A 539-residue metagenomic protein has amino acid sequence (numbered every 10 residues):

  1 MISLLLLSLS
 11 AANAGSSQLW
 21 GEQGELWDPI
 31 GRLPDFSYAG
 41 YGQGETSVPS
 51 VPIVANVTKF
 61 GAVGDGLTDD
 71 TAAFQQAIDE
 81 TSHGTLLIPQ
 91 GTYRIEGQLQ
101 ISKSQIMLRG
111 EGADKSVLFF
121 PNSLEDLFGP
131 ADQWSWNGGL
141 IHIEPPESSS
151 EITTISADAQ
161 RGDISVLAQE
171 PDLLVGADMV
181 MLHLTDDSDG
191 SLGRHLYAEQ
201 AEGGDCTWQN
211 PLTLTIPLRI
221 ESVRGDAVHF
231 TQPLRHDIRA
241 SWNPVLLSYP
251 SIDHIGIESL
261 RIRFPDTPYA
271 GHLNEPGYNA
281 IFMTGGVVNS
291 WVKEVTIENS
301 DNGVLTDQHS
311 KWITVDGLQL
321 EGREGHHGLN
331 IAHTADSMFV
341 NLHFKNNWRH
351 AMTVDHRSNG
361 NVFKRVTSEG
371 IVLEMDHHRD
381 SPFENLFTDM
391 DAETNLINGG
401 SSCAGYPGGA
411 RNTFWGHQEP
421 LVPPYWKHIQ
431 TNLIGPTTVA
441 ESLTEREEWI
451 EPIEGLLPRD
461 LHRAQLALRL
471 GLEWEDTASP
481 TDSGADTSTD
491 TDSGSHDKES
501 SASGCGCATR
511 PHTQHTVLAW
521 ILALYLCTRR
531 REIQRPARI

Functional and structural regions predicted by a protein language model:
L4, S8-P89, R94-G271, I434-G484: Extracellular "leader-to-stem" segments immediately downstream of a signal peptide or signal-anchor in secreted/lumenal
Q98-S102, K115-W134, G138-P146, V245-P250 (+8 more regions): Glycine-rich beta-solenoid repeat tracts in large extracellular/virion proteins
Q105, D114, D253-F264, V288-N299 (+6 more regions): Right-handed parallel beta-helix
S156, D376-E473, T477-P480: Extracellular beta-rich repeat passengers
D178, D186-P217, E221-S222, E258-N346 (+1 more regions): Right-handed parallel beta-helix
G506-L518: Juxtamembrane/start-of-transmembrane alpha-helix segments at the extracytoplasmic/lumenal side of membrane anchors
H515-E532: A cross-kingdom C-terminal cell-surface attachment/processing module
I533-I539: Cytoplasmic C-terminal tails of single-pass
